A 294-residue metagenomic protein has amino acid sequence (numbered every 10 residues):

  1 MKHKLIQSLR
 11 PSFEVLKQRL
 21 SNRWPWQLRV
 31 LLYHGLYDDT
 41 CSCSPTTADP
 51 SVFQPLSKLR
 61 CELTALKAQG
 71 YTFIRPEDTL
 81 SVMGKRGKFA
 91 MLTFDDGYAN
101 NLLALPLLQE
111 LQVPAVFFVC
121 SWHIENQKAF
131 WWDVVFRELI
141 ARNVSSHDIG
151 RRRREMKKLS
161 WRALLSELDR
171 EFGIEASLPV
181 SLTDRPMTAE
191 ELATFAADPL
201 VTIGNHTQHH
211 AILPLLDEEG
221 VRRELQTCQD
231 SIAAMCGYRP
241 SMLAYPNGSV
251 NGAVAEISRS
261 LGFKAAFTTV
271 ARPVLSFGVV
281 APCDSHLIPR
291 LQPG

Functional and structural regions predicted by a protein language model:
M1-T93, N101, F130, F136 (+2 more regions): C-terminal active-site subregion of NodB/CE4 polysaccharide deacetylases
L31-T40, G87-A90, L111-S249, I288: Metal-dependent polysaccharide deacetylase catalytic core of the NodB/CE4 family, i.e., the active-site-bearing domain
C61, L103, M187-E190: Short, well-structured alpha-helical interface segments that form or flank functional binding sites
G97-L102, L107: Short acidic, Gly/Ser-rich segments with clustered Asp/Glu that frequently serve as metal-coordination loops in enzyme
L105, L192-A193, A255: Short hydrophobic/charged patches on amphipathic alpha-helices used for structural packing and interfaces
